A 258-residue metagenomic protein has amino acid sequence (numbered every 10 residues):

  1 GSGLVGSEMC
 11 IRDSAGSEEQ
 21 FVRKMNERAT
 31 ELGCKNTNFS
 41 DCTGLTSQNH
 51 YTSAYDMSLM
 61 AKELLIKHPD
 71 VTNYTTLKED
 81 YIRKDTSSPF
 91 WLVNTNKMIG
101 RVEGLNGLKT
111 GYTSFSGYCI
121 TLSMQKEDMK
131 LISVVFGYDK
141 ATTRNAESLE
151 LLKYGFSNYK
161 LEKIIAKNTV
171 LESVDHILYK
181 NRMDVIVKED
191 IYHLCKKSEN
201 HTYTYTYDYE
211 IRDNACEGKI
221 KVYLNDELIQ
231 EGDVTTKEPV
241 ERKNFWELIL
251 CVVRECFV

Functional and structural regions predicted by a protein language model:
G1-D13: Single conserved hydrophobic/aromatic residue that forms the stacking wall/gate of nucleotide- or nucleobase-binding
R12-K62, I66: Mid-domain, small-residue-enriched loop/turn segments at the edges of structured enzyme/sensor domains
C34-K35, Q48-Y51, Y55-V258: Domain-terminus/edge residues, biased toward the C-terminal soluble/receptor-binding domains of extracytoplasmic
